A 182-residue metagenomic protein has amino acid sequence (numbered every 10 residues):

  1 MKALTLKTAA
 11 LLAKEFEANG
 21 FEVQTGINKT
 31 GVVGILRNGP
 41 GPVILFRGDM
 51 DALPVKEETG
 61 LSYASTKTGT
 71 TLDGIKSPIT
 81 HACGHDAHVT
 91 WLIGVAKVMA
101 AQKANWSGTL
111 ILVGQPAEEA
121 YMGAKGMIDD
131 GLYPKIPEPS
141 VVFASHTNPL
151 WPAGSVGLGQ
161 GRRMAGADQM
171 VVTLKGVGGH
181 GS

Functional and structural regions predicted by a protein language model:
M1-H81, T90-G94, V98-G108: Acidic/His- and Gly-rich active-site-bordering loop/insert found across diverse amide/peptide-bond hydrolases
L53, T68-T80, A87, A104-S182: Histidine/acidic-residue-rich, glycine-tolerant segments that coordinate divalent metal ions
